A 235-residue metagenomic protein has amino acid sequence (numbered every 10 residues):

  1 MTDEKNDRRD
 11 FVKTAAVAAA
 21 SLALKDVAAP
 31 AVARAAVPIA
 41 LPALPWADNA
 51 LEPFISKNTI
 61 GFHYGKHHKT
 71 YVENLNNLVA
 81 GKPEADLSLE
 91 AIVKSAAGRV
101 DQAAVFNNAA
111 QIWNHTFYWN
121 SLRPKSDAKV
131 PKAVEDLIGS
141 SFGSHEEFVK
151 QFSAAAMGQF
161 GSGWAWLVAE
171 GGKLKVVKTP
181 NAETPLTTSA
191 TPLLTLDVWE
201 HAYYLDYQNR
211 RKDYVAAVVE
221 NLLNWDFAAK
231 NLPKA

Functional and structural regions predicted by a protein language model:
T2-L22: N-terminal secretory signal peptides and thylakoid transit peptides that target proteins across membranes
D26-I55: C-terminal segment of N-terminal export signals and the immediately downstream linker at the start of the mature
P38, T59, K66, V72 (+2 more regions): All-alpha RGS (Regulator of G-protein Signaling) helical domain and cognate RGS-like helical scaffolds
A43, Y64, K178: Pocket-edge structural micro-motifs
A50-F54, S95-V100, P180-E183: Acidic/His metal-coordination segments adjacent to aromatic residues that form catalytic metal sites in metalloenzymes
H63-K69, W113-T116, L194-L205: Hydrophobic/aromatic-rich, well-ordered segments within soluble, folded domains that form packed cores
A154-N209, V215-D226: An amphipathic alpha-helical core segment
